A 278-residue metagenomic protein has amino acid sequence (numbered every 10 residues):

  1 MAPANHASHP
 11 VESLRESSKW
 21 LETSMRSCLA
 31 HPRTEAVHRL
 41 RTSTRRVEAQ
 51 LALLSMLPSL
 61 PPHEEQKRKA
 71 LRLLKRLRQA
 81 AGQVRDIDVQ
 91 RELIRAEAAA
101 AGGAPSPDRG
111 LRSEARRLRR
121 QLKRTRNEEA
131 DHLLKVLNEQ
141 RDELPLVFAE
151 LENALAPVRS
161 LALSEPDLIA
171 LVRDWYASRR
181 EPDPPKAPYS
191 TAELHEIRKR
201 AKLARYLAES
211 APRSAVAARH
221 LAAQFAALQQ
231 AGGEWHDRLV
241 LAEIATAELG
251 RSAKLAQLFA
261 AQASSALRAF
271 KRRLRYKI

Functional and structural regions predicted by a protein language model:
M1-I278: Function-determining surface determinants
